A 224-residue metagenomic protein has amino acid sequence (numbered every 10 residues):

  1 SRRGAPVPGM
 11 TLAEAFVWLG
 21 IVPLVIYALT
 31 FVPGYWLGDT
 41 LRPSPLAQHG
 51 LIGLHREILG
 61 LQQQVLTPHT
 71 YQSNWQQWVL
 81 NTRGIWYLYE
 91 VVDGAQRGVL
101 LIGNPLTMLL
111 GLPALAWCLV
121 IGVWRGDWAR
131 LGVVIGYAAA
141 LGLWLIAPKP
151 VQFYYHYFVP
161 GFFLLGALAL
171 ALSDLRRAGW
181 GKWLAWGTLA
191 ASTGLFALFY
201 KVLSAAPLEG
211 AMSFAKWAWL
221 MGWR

Functional and structural regions predicted by a protein language model:
R2-A13, L115-I135: Membrane-interface helix-loop-helix junctions at transmembrane boundaries of multi-pass membrane enzymes, predominantly
R2-L19, P23-A28, V32-A47, A169 (+1 more regions): Transmembrane helical bundles and short interhelical boundary loops of multi-pass, membrane-embedded
Y35-L106, A218-R224: Periplasmic/ER-lumenal interhelical loops and adjacent helix-loop junctions in multi-pass membrane proteins
V91-G94, V99-D127: Hydrophobic, aromatic-rich transmembrane alpha-helices and their immediate juxtamembrane boundary segments
L100-G103, L145-F158, V202-A206: Membrane-interface catalytic loops of GT-C/OST-like multi-pass glycosylation enzymes that act
P105-T107, G122-G136, W180-T188: Membrane-interfacial loop-to-transmembrane alpha-helix junctions, especially the N-terminal start
Y137-W144: Hydrophobic, membrane-inserted alpha-helices
V151-S173: Hydrophobic/aromatic-rich transmembrane helices and adjacent perimembrane loops
